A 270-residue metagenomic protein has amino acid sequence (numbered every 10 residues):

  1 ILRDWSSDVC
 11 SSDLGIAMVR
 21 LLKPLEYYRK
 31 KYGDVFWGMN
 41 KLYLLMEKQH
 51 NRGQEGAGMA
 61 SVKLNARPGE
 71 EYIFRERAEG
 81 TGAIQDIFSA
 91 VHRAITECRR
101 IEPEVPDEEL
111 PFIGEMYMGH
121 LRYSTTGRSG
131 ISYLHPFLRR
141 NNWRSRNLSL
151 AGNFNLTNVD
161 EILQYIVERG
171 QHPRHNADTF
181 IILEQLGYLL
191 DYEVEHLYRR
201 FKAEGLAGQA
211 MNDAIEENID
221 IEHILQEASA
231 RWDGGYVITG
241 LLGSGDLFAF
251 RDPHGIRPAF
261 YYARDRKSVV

Functional and structural regions predicted by a protein language model:
I1-S6: Short, exposed "boundary/linker" segments that immediately precede the start of a downstream structural module
S7-V270: Conserved short alpha-helical segments that host acidic/polar catalytic motifs at enzyme active sites
